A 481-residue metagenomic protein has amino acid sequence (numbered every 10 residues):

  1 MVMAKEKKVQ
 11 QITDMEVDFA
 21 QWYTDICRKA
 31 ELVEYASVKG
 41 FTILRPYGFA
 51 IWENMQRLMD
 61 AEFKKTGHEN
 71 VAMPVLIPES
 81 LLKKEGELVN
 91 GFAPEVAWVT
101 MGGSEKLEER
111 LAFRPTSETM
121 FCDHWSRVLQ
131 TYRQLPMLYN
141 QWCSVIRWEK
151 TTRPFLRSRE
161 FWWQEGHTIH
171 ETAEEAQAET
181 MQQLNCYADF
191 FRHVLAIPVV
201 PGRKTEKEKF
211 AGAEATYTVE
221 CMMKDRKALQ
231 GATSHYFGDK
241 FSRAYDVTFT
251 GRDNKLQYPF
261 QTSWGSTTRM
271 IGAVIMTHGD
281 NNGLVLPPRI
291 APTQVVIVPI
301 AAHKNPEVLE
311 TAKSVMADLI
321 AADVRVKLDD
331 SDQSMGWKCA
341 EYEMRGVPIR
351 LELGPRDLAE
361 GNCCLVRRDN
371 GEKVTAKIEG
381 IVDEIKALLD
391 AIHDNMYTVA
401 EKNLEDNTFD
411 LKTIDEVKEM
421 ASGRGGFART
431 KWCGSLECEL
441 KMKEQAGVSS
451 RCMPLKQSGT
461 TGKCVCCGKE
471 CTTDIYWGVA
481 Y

Functional and structural regions predicted by a protein language model:
M1-Y481: NTP/phosphate- and nucleic-acid-binding module
